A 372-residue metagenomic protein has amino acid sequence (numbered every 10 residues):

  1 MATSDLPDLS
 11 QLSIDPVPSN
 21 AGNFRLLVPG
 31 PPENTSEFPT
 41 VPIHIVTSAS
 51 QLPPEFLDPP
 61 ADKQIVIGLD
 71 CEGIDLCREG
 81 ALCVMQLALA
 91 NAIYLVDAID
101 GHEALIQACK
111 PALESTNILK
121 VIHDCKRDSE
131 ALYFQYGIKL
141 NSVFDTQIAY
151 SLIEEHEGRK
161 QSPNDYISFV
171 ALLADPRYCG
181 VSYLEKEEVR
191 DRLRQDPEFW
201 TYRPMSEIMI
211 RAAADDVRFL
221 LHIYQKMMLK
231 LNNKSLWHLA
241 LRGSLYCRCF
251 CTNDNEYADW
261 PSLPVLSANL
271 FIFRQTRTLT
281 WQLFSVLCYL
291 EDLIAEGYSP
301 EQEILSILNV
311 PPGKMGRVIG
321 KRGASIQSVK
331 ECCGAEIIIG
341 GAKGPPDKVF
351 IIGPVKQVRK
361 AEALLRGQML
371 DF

Functional and structural regions predicted by a protein language model:
M1-I67, S235, R248, F271-V286: N-terminal accessory regions of nucleic-acid-interacting proteins
V17-S19, Y94-D97, N309: Short acidic/polar alpha-helix capping motifs at helix-coil junctions
P32-E37, L87-A88, E296: Short, conserved catalytic or adaptor-binding loops enriched in Gly and charged residues
S36-P39, L113-S115, Q302, K343-P345: Short glycine-enriched loop/turn motifs at secondary-structure junctions
P39-K230: Conserved DEDDh/DEDDy metal-dependent 3′-5′ exonuclease domain
V143, K230-H238, G340, G344: Short, flexible/disordered secondary-structure transition segments
R190-L193, P197-S299: Mixed-charge, glycine-rich, non-catalytic linkers/tails in nucleic-acid processing enzymes
C249-F372: Predominantly single-stranded RNA-binding modules in RNA-associated proteins
